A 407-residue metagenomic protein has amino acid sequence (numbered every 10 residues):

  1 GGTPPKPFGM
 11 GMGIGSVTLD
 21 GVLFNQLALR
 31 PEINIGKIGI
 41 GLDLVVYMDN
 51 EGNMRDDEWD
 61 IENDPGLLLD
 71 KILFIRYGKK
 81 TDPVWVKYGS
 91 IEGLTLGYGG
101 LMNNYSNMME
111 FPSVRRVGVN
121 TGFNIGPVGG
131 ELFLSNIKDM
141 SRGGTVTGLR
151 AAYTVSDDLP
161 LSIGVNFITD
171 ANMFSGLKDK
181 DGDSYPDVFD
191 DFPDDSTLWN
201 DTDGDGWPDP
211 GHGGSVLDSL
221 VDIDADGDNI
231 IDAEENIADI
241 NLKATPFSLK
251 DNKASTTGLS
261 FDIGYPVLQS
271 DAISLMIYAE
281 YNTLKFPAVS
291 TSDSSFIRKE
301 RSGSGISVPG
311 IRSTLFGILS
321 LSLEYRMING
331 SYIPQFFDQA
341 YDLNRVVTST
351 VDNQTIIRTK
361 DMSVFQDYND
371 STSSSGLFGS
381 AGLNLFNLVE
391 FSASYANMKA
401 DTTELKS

Functional and structural regions predicted by a protein language model:
G2-M10, S16-V155, P160-V165, K299-S302 (+5 more regions): Outer-membrane beta-barrel channel domains
N124, N252-D262, Q366-S375, G382: Outer-membrane beta-barrel signature, preferentially recognizing the C-terminal barrel domain of Gram-negative
K138-K178, F192, D201, D239-L268 (+1 more regions): Solenoidal tandem-repeat scaffolds enriched in leucines and small polar residues
L177-I240: Extracellular calcium-associated, cysteine-rich motifs in secreted modular proteins
D201, L321-S322, I333-P334, V389-A393 (+1 more regions): Extended hydrophobic-aromatic, low-complexity segments
I230, A238-S363: Long, internal scaffold/assembly segments composed of regular secondary structure
L315, S373, G382-S407: Non-catalytic interaction/regulatory modules that flank or connect domains
